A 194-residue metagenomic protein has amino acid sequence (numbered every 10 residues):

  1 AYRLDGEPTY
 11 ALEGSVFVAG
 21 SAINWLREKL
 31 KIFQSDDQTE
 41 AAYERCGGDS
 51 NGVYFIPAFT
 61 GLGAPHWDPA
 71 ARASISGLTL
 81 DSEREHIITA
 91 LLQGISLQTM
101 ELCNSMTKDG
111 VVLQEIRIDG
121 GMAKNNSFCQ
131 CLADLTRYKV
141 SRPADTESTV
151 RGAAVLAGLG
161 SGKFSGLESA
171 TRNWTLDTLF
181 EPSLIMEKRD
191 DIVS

Functional and structural regions predicted by a protein language model:
A1-S194: Glycine/Thr-rich phosphate-binding loops that ligate phosphate moieties of nucleotide and other phosphorylated ligands
